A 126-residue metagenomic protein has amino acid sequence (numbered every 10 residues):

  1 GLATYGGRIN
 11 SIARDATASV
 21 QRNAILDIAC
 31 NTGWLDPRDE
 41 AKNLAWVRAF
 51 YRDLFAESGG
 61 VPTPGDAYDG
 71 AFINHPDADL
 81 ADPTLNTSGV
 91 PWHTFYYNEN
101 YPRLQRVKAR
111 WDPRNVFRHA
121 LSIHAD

Functional and structural regions predicted by a protein language model:
G1-D126: Soluble FAD-dependent oxygen oxidases
